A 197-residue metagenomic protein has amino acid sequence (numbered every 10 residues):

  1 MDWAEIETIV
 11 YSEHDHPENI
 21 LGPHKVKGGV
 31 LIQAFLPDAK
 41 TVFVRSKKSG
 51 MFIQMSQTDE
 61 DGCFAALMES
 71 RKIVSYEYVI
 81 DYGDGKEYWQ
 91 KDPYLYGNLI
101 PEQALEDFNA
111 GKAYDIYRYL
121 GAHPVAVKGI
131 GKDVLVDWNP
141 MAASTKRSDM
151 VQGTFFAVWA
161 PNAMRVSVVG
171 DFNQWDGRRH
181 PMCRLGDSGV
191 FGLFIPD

Functional and structural regions predicted by a protein language model:
M1-D38, Q90-M164: Non-catalytic, glycine-rich low-complexity segments
P23, L31-I73, V79-N98, V127 (+1 more regions): Aromatic-rich carbohydrate-binding modules that target alpha-glucans
